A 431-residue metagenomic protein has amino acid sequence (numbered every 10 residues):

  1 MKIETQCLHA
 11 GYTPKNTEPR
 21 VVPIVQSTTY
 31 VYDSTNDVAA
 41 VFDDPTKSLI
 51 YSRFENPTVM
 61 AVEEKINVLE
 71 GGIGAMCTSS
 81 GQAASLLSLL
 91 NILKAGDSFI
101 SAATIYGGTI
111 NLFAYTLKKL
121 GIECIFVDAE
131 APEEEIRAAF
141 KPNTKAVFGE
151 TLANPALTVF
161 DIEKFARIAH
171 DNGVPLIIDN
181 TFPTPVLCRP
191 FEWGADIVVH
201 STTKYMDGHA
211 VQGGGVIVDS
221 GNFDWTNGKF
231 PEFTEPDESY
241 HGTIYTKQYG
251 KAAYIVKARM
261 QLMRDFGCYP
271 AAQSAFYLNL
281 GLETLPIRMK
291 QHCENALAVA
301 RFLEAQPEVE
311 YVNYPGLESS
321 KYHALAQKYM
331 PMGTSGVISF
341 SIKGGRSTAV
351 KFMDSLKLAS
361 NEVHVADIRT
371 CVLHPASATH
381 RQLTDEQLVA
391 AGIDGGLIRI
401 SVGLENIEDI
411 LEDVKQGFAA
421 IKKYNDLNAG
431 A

Functional and structural regions predicted by a protein language model:
M1-N56, E64, I398: N-terminal "arm"/small-domain region of PLP-dependent enzymes with the aminotransferase-like
E4-T13, A75-A305, N428: Conserved PLP-enzyme active-site core in the AAT-like
G11-Y12, Q26-Y32, K204, G221-N222 (+7 more regions): Glycine-rich beta-alpha junction loops
K15-N16, M206, G267, K328-M330 (+1 more regions): Short Gly/Pro-enriched turn/cap motifs at secondary-structure boundaries
S34-L86, G108-L117: Conserved N-terminal alpha-helix of the aminotransferase class I/II PLP-enzyme fold
K47, I73, G213, S274 (+4 more regions): Short amphipathic alpha-helical segments
A114-Y115, E123-C124, P142-K145, D354 (+1 more regions): PLP-dependent enzyme catalytic core of the Aspartate aminotransferase-like
M289, L297, L303-E304, E308-I398 (+1 more regions): Conserved C-terminal alpha-helix-loop-beta "cap" of PLP-dependent enzymes that closes/shapes the active-site mouth
